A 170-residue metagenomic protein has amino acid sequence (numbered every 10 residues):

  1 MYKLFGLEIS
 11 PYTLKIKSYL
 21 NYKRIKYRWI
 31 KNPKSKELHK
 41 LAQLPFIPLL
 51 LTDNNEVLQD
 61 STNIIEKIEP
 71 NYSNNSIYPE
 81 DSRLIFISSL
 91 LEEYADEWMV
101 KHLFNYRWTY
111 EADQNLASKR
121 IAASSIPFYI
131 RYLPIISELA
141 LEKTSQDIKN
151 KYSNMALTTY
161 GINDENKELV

Functional and structural regions predicted by a protein language model:
M1-E138: GST-like domain detector, emphasizing the conserved glutathione-binding G-site in the N-terminal thioredoxin-like
P134-L157: A conserved mid-domain beta-alpha-beta active-site/ligand-binding segment of alpha/beta enzyme cores
M155-V170: Loop-centered beta-sheet repeat module
